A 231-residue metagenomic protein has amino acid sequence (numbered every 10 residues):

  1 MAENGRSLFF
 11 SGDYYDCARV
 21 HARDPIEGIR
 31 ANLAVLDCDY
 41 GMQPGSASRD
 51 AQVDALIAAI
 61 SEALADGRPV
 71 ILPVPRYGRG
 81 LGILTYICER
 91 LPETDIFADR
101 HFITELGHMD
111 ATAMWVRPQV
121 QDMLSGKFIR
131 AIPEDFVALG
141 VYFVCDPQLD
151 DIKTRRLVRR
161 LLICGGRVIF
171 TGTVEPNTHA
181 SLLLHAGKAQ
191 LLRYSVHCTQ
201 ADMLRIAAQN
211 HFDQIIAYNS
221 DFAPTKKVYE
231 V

Functional and structural regions predicted by a protein language model:
M1-D95, Q119-V120: His/Asp/Glu-rich metal-coordinating catalytic cores of metallo-dependent phosphodiesterases/hydrolases acting on
M1-R23, A65, P133-D135, L139-V141 (+2 more regions): Core dinuclear metal-dependent hydrolase active-site scaffold
R6-F10, L33, V141, R167 (+1 more regions): Structural motif
R19-H21, P44-G45, E105-A111, T178-A180: Short, charged, surface-exposed secondary-structure boundary motifs
A47-D54, G78, Q148-L149, R193-A201: Conserved phosphate-coordination/catalytic loops
L56-T171, P176, A208-H211, Y218: Hard-cation-handling environments
T178-D202: Generic long, charged, amphipathic alpha-helical segments
L204-A207, F212-Q214, N219-V231: Generic C-terminus detector
